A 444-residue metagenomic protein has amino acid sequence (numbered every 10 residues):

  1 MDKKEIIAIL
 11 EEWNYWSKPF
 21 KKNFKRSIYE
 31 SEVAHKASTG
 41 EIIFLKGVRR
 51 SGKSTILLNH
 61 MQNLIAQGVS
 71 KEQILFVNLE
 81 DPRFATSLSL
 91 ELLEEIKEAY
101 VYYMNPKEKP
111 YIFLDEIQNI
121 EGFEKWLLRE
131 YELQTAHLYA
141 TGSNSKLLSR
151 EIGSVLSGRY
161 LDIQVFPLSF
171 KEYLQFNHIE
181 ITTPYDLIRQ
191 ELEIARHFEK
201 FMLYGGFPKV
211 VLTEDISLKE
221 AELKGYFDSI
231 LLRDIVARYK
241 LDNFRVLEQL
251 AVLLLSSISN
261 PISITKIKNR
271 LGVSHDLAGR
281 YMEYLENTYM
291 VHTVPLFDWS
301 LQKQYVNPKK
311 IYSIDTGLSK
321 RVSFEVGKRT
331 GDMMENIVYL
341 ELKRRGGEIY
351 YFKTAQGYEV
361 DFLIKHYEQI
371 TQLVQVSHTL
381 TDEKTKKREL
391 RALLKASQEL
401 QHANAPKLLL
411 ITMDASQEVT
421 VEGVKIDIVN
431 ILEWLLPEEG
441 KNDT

Functional and structural regions predicted by a protein language model:
M1-K22, S38-E41, K46, T55 (+4 more regions): A cross-kingdom feature that marks ATP-driven nucleic-acid transaction machinery
D2-K18, K22, K171, Q175-L340 (+2 more regions): Interdomain hinge/linker elements that couple catalytic modules in large macromolecular machines
G52: Conserved glycine(s) of the Walker
I65-P82: Conserved catalytic segments around the Walker B and adjacent sensor/switch elements of P-loop NTPase domains
V77-K107: Short glycine-rich substrate-engagement loop in P-loop NTPases that contacts/grips substrate
N105-F123: Conserved P-loop NTPase "ATPase switch" module shared by AAA+ and STAND
H137-S143, Q164: Structural recognition of the conserved hydrophobic beta-strand(s) that form the central parallel beta-sheet of P-loop
K146-D162, N177-H178: Short regulatory helix/loop adjacent to the ATP-binding pocket of P-loop NTPases
